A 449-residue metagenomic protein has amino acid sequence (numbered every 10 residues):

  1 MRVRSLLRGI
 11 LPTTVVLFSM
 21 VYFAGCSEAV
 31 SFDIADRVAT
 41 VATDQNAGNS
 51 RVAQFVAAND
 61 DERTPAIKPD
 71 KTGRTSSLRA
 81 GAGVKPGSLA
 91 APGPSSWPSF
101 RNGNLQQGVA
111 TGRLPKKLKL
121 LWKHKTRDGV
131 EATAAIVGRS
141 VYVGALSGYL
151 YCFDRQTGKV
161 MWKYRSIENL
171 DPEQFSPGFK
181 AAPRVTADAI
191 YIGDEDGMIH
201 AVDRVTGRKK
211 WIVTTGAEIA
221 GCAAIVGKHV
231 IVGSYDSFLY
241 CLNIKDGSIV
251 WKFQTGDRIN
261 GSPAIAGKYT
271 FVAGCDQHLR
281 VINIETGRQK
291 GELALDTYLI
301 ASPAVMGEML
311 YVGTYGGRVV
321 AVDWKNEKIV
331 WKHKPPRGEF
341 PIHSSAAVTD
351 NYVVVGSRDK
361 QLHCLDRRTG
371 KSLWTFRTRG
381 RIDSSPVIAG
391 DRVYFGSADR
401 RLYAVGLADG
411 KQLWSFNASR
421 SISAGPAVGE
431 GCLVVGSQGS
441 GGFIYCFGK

Functional and structural regions predicted by a protein language model:
L11-A24: Bacterial N-terminal signal peptides
S27-V38: Bacterial Sec signal peptide processing site at the extreme N-terminus
V30, P94, N104, W122-I136 (+13 more regions): Extracytoplasmic beta-rich repeat domains
G73, G83-L121: Blade/loop signatures of beta-propeller domains
D154-T157, D203-G207, N243-G247, N283-G287 (+4 more regions): Short loop/turn segments that connect beta-strands within beta-propeller blades
